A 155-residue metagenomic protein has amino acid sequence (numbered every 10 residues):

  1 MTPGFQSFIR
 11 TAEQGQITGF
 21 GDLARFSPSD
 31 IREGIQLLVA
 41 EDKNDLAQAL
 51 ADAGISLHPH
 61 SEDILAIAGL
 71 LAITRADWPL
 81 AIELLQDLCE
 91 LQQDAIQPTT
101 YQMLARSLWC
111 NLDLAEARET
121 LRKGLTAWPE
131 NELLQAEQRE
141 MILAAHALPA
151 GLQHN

Functional and structural regions predicted by a protein language model:
A24-A49: Alpha-helical segment of the N-proximal tetratricopeptide repeat
S29, D63, Q97-T99, L133: Start-of-helix register in tetratricopeptide repeats
P59, Q93-A95, P129: Short coil turns that delineate tetratricopeptide repeat
